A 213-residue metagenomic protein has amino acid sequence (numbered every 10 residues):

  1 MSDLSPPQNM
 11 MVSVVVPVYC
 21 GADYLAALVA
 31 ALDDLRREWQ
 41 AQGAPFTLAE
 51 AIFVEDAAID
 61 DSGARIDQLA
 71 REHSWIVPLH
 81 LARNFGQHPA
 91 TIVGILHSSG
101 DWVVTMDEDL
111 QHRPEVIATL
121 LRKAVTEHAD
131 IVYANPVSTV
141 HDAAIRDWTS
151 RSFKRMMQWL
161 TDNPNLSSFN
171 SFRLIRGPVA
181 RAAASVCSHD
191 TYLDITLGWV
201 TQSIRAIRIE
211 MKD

Functional and structural regions predicted by a protein language model:
M1-E38, Q42-F46: N-proximal low-complexity "stem/linker" segments adjacent to membrane-targeting elements
G21-Y24, A58, R113: Donor nucleotide-sugar binding loop of glycosyltransferases
Q40-A58, L79-H80: Short beta-strand/loop segment that forms part of the nucleotide-sugar
A49, G63-I92, L96-H97: Conserved donor nucleotide-binding strand/loop of the catalytic core
E55-G63, L110-Q111: A conserved acidic beta->alpha catalytic loop
L81-R83, Q87-H97, W102, P114-T191 (+1 more regions): Acceptor/aglycone-binding surface of glycosyltransferases and processive sugar-polymer synthases
Q202-S203, I207-D213: Active-site donor/metal-binding and catalytic loop motifs of nucleotide-sugar-dependent glycosylation enzymes
